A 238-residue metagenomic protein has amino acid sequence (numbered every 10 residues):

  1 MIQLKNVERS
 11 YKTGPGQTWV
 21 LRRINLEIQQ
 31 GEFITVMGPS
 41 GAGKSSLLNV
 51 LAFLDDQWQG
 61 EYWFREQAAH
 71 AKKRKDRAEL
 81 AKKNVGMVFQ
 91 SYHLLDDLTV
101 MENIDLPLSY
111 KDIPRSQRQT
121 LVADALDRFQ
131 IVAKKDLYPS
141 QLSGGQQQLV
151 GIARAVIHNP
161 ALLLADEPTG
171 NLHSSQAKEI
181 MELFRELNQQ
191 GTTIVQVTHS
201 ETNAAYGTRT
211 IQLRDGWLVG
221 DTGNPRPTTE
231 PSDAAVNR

Functional and structural regions predicted by a protein language model:
I2-T210: ABC family nucleotide-binding domain
Y11-K12, T222-N224: Short regulatory "switch" loops immediately downstream of catalytic or recognition motifs within protein catalytic
G31, I104, G220, T229-S232: Intrinsic disorder/low-complexity signal
T210-G223: H-loop (His-switch) and adjacent beta-strand-loop-beta switch element of ABC-type ATPase nucleotide-binding domains
P225-R238: ABC ATPase nucleotide-binding domains
